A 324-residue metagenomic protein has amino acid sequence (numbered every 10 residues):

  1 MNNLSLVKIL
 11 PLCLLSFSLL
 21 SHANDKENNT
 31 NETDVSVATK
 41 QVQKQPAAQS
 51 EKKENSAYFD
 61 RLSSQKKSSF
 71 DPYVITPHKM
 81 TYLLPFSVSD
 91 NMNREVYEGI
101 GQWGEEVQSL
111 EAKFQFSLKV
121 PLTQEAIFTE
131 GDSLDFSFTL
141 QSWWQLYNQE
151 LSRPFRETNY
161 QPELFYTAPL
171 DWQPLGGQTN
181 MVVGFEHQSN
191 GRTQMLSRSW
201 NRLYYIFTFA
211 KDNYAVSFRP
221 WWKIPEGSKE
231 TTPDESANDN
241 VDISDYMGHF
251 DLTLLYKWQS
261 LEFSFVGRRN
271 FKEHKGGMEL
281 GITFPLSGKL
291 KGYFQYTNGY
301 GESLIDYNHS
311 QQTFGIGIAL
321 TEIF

Functional and structural regions predicted by a protein language model:
D25, V35-P162: Outer-membrane beta-barrel initiation region
G101, S142, N180-G191, V216-K223 (+3 more regions): Transmembrane beta-strand segments that form the barrel wall of outer-membrane beta-barrel proteins
Q102-G104, N148-S152, S189-T193, E235-V241 (+2 more regions): Extracellular loop and loop/strand-boundary signature of outer-membrane beta-barrel proteins
L110-F114, D132, R156-P162, T179 (+6 more regions): Residues that define the transmembrane beta-barrel architecture of outer-membrane proteins
F116-L122, P162-A168, F185, Y205-K211 (+5 more regions): Residues on the lipid-exposed face of transmembrane beta-strands in outer-membrane beta-barrel proteins
T123-L134, L170-N180, A210-A215, K257-S260 (+2 more regions): Short loop/turn motifs that connect adjacent beta-strands in outer-membrane beta-barrel proteins
L203, T208-S260: Short helix-loop boundary/capping segments
S310-F324: Outer-membrane beta-barrel "beta-signal"
